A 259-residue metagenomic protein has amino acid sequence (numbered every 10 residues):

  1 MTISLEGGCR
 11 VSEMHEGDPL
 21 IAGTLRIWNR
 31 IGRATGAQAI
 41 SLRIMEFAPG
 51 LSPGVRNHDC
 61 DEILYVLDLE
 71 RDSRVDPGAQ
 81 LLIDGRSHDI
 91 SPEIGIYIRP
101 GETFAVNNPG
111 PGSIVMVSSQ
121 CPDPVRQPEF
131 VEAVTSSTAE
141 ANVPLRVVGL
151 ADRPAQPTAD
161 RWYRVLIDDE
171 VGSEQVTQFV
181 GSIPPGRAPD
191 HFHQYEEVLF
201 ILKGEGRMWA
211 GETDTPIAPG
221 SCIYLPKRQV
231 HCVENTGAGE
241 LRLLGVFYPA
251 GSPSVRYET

Functional and structural regions predicted by a protein language model:
M1-A39, V125-Q175, R256-T259: A short, N-terminal "cap"/entry segment at the start of jelly-roll beta-barrel domains of the cupin/DSBH fold
E13, G32-G36, D61-E62, G85-S87 (+9 more regions): Polar/charged low-complexity regions in secreted precursors and cytosolic/nuclear IDRs
R26-W28, R43-H58, Q178-H193: Conserved short histidine dyad/triad with adjacent acidic residue
A37, S91-I94, P100-R126, A218-P219 (+1 more regions): Ligand-binding loop in jelly-roll beta-barrel domains
M45, L64, I96, G181 (+2 more regions): Conserved GNAT-family N-acetyltransferase fold
S52, R56-P92, F192-H193, E197-P219 (+1 more regions): A short beta-strand-loop-beta hairpin characteristic of the jelly-roll/cupin
